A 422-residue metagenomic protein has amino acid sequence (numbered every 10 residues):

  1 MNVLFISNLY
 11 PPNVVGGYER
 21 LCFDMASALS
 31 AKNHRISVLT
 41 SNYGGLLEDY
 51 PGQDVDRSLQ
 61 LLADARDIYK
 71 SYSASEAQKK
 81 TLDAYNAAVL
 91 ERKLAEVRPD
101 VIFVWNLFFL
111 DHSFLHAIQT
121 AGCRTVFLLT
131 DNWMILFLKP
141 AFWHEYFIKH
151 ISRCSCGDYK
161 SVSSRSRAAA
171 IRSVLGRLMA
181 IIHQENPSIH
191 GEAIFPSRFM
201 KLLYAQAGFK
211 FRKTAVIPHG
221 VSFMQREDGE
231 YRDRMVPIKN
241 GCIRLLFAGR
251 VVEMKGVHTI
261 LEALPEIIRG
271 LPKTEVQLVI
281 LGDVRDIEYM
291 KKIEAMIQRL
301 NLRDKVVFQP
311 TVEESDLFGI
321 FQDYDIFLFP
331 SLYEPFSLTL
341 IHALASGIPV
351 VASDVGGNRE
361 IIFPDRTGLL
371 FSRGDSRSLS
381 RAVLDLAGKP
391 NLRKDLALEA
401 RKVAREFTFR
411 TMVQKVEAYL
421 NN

Functional and structural regions predicted by a protein language model:
R20, I243, V252-I268, K291 (+2 more regions): A conserved mid-protein helix/loop that constitutes part of the nucleotide-sugar donor-binding site
L107, L332: Aromatic "clamp/platform" in nucleotide-sugar-dependent glycosyltransferases that forms part of the donor/acceptor
F199, G220: Carbohydrate-associated surface elements
A248, Q277-E294: Glycosyltransferase donor-sugar binding loop
T311-V312, G319-Y324: Short alpha-helical donor nucleotide-sugar binding micro-motif in glycosyltransferases
P349-A352: Short hydrophobic beta-strand element within catalytic cores of glycosyltransferases and related nucleotide-activated
P364-D365, L369-S376, D385-P390: Conserved acidic donor-binding segment of nucleotide-sugar-dependent glycosyltransferases
S378, D385, L392-E406, A418: A short, well-ordered alpha-helix in the C-terminal region of glycosyltransferases
